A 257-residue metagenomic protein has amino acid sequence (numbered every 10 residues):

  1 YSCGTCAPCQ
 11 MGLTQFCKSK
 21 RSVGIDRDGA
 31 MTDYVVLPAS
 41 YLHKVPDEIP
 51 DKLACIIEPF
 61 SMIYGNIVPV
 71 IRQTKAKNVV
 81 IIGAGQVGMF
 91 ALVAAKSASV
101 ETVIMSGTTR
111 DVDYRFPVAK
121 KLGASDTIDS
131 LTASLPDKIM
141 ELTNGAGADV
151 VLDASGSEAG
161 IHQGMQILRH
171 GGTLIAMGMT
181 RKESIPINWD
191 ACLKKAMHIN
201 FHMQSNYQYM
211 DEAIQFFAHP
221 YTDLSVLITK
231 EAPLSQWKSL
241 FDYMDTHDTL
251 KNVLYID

Functional and structural regions predicted by a protein language model:
Y1, S130-S134, S155-G156, T180 (+3 more regions): Short beta->alpha linker loops
Y1-I82, D111: NAD(P)H dinucleotide-binding glycine-rich loop of Rossmann-like/cofactor-binding domains, especially the beta1-alpha1
C6, V45, I63, A95 (+9 more regions): Residue-level signal for nonpolar/aromatic packing positions in well-ordered secondary structure
Y34, V80-A84, S106-T108, I128 (+4 more regions): Glycine- and other small-residue-rich loops at beta-strand/loop junctions that grip anionic moieties
I49-T132: Mid-domain Rossmann-like dinucleotide-binding core that forms the NAD(H)/NADP(H) cofactor-binding site
V70-K75, D113, P117, K121-H198: Glycine-rich cofactor phosphate-binding loops and adjacent beta1-alpha1 units of small-molecule cofactor enzyme domains
V80, I104, T173-I175, N200 (+1 more regions): Structural detector of well-ordered beta-strand residues that form the stable sheet scaffold of enzyme domains
F90, A133-S134, H162-Q166, H170 (+1 more regions): C-terminal hydrophobic helical "lid"/dimerization subdomain of Rossmann-like NAD(P)H-dependent oxidoreductases
